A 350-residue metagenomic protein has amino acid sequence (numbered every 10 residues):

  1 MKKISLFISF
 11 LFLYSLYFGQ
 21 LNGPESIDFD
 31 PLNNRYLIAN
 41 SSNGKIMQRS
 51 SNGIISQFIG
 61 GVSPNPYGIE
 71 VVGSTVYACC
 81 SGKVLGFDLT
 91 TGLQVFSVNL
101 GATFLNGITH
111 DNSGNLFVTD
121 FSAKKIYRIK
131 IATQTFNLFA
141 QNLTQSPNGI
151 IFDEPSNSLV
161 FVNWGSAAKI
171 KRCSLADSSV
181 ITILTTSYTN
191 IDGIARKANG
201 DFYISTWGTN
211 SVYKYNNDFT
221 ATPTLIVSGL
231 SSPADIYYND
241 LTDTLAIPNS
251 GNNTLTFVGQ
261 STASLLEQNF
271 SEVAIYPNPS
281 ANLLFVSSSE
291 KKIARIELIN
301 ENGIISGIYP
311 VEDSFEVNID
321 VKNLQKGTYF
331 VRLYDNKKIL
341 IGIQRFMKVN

Functional and structural regions predicted by a protein language model:
M1-G23, L265, N278, L340-I343: Bacterial Sec-dependent N-terminal signal peptides
F18-Q20, G53-G60, L93-N99, T135-Q141 (+2 more regions): A short beta-strand motif characteristic of beta-propeller blades
Q20-N33, S41, G61-S74, A78-S81 (+7 more regions): Beta-rich, blade/repeat-based domains predominating in secreted/periplasmic proteins but also intracellular
N40-N52: Beta-propeller domains
K45-M47, K83-L85, K125-R128, K169-K171 (+2 more regions): A short loop-to-beta-strand structural motif that recurs across blades of beta-propeller domains
R49-I54, D88-L93, K130-Q134, S174-S178 (+2 more regions): Short loop/turn segments that connect beta-strands within beta-propeller blades
Q268-Y276, S280-N350: C-terminal outer-membrane/trafficking sorting elements
